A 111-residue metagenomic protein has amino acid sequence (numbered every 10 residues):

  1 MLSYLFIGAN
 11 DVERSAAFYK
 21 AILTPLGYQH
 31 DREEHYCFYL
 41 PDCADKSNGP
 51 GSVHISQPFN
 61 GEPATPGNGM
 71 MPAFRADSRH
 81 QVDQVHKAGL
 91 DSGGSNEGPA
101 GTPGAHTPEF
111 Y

Functional and structural regions predicted by a protein language model:
M1-S3, E13, P25, Q29 (+1 more regions): Intrinsic disorder/low-complexity detector
L2-N10, P63-A88, F110-Y111: Vicinal oxygen chelate
I7-G51: Core segments of cupin and vicinal oxygen chelate
K20-A21, P25, Q29, V85-G93 (+1 more regions): Charge-dense, helix-prone N-terminal extensions
C43, Q57-F59, A100-G104: Short, well-ordered turn and helix-capping elements at secondary-structure junctions
S47, N60-E62: Short, charge-patterned binding micro-sites
G51-Q57: Conserved beta-strand in the GNAT
L90-Y111: Vicinal oxygen chelate
